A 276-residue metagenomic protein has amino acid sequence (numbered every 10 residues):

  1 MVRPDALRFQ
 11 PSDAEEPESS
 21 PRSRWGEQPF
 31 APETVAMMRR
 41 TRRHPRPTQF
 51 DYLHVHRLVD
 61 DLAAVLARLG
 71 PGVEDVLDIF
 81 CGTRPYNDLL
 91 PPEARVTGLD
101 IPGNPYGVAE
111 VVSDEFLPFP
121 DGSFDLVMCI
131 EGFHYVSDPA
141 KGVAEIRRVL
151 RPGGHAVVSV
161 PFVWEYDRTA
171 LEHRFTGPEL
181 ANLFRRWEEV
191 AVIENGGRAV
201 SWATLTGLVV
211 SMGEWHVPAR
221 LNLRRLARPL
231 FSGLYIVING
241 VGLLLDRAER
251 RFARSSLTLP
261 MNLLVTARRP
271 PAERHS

Functional and structural regions predicted by a protein language model:
M1-L117, L126-M128, T258-L264, P270-S276: Conserved N-terminal segment of class I S-adenosyl-L-methionine
G70-P71, P91, S137, R151 (+1 more regions): Short conserved AdoMet
P118-P120, S137, T176: GHKL-family ATP-binding catalytic core of two-component histidine kinases
D125-S137: A short SAM/SAH-binding and catalytic strip from SAM-dependent methyltransferases
A140-K141, H155-P271: S-adenosyl-L-methionine-dependent methyltransferase catalytic module, highlighting the catalytic core
A140-P152: A short glycine-rich, Lys/Arg-flanked "PGG" loop and its adjoining helix->strand segment in the class I
